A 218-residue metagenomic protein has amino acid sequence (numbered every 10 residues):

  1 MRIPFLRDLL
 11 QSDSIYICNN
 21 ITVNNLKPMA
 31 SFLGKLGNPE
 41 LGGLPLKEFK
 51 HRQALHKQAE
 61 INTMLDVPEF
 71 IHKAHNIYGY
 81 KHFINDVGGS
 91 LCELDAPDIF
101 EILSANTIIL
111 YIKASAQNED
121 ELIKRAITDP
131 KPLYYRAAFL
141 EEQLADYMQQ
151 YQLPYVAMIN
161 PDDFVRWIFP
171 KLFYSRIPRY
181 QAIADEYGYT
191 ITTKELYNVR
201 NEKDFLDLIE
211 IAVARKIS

Functional and structural regions predicted by a protein language model:
M1-D98: ATP-dependent small-molecule kinase phosphotransfer cores that center on conserved nucleotide phosphate-binding segments
L46, I112-A116, Y197: Short loop/turn segments at strand-loop or loop-helix junctions that form parts of catalytic or ligand-binding pockets
N76-I77, P130, A157: Long, charge-rich C-terminal accessory regions
K81-F83, N106-Y111, G188-I191: Hydrophobic beta-strand segments of well-ordered beta-sheets in folded domains
D86-V87, I102-Q149: Conserved phosphate-donor/acceptor-positioning beta-strand/loop module used by diverse small-molecule
L94-D98, E121-K124, D204-F205: A short acidic (Asp/Glu
A96-N106, A212: Short, surface-exposed basic-aromatic patches at helix termini and helix-loop junctions that form
L153-S218: NTP-dependent small-molecule kinase module
